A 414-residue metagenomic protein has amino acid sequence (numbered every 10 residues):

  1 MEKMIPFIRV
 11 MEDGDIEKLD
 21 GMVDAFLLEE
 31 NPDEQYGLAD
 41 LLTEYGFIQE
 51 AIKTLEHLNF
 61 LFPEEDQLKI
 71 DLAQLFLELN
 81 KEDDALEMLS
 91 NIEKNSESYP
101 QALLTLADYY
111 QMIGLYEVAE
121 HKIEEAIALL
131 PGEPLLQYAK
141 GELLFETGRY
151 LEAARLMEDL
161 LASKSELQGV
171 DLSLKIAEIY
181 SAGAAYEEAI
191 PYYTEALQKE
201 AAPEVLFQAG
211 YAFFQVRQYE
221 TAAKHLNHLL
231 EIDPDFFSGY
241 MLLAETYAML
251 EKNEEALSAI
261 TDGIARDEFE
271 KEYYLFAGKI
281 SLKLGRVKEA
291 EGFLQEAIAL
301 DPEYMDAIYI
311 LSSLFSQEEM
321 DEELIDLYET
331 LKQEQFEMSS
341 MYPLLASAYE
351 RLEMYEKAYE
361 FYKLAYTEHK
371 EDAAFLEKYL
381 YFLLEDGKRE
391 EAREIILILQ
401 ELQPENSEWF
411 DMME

Functional and structural regions predicted by a protein language model:
E12, E44, E78-L79, M112-I113 (+9 more regions): Register position in tetratricopeptide repeats
A25-F26, H57-L58, N91-I92, E125-A126 (+8 more regions): Canonical positions in the second alpha-helix
L28-E29, L61, K94-N95, L129 (+8 more regions): Structural marker of alpha-solenoid helical repeat scaffolds
N31-P32, E65, Y99, E133 (+8 more regions): Residue-level recognition of tetratricopeptide repeat
E34, L68, A102, L136 (+8 more regions): TPR alpha-solenoid repeat register
